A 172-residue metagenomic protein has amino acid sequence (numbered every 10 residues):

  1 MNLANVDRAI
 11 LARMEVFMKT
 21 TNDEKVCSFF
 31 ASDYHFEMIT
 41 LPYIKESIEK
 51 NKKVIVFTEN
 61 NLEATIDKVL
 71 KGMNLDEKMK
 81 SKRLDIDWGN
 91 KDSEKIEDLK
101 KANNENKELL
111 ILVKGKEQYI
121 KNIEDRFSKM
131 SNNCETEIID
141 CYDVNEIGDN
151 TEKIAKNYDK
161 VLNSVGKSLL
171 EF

Functional and structural regions predicted by a protein language model:
N2-F172: Non-catalytic regulatory/interaction regions at protein termini and inter-domain linkers
